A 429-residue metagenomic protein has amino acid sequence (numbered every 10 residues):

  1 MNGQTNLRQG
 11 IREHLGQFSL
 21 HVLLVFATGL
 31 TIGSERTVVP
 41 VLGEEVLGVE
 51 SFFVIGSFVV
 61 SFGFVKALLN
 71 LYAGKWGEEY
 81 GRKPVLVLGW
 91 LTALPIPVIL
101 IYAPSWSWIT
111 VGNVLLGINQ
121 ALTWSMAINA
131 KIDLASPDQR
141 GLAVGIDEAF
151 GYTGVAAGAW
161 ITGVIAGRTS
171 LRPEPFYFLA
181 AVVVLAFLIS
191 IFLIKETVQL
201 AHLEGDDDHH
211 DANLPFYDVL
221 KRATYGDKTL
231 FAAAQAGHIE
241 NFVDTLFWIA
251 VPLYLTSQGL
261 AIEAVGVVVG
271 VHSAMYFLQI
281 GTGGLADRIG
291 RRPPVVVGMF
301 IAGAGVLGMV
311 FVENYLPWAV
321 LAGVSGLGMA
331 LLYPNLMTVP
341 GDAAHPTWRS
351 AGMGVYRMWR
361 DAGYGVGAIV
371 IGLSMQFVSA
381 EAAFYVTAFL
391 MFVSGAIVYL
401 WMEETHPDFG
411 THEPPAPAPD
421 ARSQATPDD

Functional and structural regions predicted by a protein language model:
M1-L15, E196-A233, P417-D429: Juxtamembrane intracellular "pre-TM" segments in multi-pass secondary transporters
R12-G63, T229-A236, E240-Q258: Helix-loop boundary and gating motifs at the non-cytosolic
G43, W76-G77, V164-S170, L255-T256 (+2 more regions): Interfacial helix-cap and linker-helix signal at transmembrane-aqueous boundaries of multi-pass secondary transporters
G63-L71, V155-A156, S273-I280, Y364-G365: Residue-level signature of mid-helix packing/kink "hotspots" within the transmembrane helices of 12-pass Major
L69-G81, L278-G290, M375: Helix-to-loop junctions at the C-terminal end of transmembrane segments in multipass secondary transporters
P84-V98, P293-G308: Structural signature of the two symmetry-related core transmembrane helices
G112-T153, T338-V339: Cytoplasmic helix-loop-helix junction between adjacent transmembrane helices in 12-TM secondary transporters
E174-I191, F384-L400: Symmetry-related core transmembrane helices of the 12-TM Major Facilitator Superfamily/SLC fold
